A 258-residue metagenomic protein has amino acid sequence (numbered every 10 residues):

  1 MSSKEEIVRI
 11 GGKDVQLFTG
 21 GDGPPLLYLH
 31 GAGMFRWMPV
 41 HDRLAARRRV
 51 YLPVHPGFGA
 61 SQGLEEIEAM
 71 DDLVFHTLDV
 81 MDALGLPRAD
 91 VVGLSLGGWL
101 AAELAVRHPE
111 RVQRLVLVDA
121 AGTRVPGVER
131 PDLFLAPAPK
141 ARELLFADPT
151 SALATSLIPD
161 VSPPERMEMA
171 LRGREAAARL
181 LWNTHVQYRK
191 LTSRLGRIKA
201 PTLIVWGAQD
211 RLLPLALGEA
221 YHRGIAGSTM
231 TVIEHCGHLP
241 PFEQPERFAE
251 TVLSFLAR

Functional and structural regions predicted by a protein language model:
G11-Q62: Conserved HGGG/HGGXW glycine-rich cap/lid loop of the alpha/beta-hydrolase fold
Y51-V92, E250: Active-site loop/oxyanion-hole signature of alpha/beta-hydrolase fold enzymes
G93, G97, A101: Gly/Ala-rich beta-loop-alpha elbow adjacent to hydrolase catalytic centers
A102-R107, Q113-L144: Flexible "cap/lid" loop of the alpha/beta hydrolase fold
P126-G127, K140-K199: Conserved alpha/beta-hydrolase catalytic His-Asp/Glu region
I198, I204-W206: Short beta-strand/loop motif that positions the catalytic acidic residue of the alpha/beta-hydrolase fold
Q209-L213: Acidic catalytic loop of the alpha/beta-hydrolase fold
S228-R258: Catalytic active-site module of serine/aspartate enzymes centered on a nucleophile-bearing elbow/loop
